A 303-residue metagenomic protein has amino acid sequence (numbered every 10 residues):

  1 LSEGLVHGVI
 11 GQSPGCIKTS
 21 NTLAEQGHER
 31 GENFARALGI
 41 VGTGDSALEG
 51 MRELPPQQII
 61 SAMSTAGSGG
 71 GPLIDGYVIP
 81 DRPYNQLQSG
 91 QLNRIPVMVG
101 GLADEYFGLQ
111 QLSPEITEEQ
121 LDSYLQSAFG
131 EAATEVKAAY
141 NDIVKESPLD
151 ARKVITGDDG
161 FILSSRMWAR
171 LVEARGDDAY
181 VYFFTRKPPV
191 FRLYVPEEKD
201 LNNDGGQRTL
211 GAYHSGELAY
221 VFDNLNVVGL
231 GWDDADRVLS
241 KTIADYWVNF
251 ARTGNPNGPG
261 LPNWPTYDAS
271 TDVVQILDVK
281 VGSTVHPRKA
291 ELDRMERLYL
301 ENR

Functional and structural regions predicted by a protein language model:
L1-L48, Y77-L112, G254, G258 (+1 more regions): Serine-hydrolase-like catalytic core of hydrolytic proteins
I17, S46, G50-D234: Substrate-gating cap/lid region and adjacent catalytic-acid/histidine neighborhood within extracellular/lumenal
G27, S164-S165, I243, W247: Alpha-helical packing segments of well-folded alpha/beta enzyme cores
R30-N33, E217, V221, Y246: Generic recognition of well-ordered alpha-helical segments
R36-I40, P56, E173, V248 (+1 more regions): Sec-exported extracytoplasmic/periplasmic mature domains
P189, T253, N257-V285: Mature extracytoplasmic/periplasmic domains
D236-P259: Non-catalytic, well-ordered alpha-helical segments in soluble enzyme domains
K280-R303: Tryptophan-rich aromatic "cage" segments
